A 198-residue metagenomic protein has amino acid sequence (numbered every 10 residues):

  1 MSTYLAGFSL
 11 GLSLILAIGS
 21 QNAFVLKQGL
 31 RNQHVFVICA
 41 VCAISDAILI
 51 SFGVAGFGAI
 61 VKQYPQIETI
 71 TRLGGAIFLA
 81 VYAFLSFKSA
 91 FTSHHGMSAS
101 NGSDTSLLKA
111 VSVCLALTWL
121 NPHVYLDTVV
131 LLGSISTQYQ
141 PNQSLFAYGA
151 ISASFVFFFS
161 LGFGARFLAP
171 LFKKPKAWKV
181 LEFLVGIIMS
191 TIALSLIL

Functional and structural regions predicted by a protein language model:
S2-T69, V129-L145: Juxtamembrane transmembrane-helix termini in multi-pass membrane transport proteins
T3, Q63-H94, S154-L161, K173-L198: Selective transmembrane alpha-helices of multi-pass membrane proteins
L5, V37, D104, L108-S112 (+2 more regions): Alpha-helical membrane-protein architecture signal
C42-S45, V111-V124, E182: Select subsegments of transmembrane alpha-helices in polytopic membrane proteins, especially boundary-proximal
S45-F57, L79-Y82, Y125, F157-A165: Alpha-helical transmembrane segments and their lipid-water interface positions in multi-pass membrane proteins
F52-A55, L117-Y125, I187-L198: Hydrophobic alpha-helical transmembrane segments in multi-pass integral membrane proteins
T92-K109: Flexible interhelical linker loops that connect adjacent transmembrane helices in multi-pass membrane transporters
